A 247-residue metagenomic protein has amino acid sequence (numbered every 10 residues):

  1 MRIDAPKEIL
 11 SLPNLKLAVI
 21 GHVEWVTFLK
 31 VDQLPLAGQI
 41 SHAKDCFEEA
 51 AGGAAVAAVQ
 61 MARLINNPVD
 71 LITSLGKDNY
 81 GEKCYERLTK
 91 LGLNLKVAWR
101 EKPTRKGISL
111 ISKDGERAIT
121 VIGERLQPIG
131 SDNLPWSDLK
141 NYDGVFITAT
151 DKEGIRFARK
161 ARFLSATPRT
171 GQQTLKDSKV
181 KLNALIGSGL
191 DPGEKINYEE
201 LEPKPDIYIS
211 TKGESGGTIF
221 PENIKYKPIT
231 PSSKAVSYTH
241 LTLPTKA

Functional and structural regions predicted by a protein language model:
M1-I72, I229, K234: Glycine-rich phosphate/adenosyl-contacting loop at the front of the ribokinase-like
N14, A37-D45, R63-G144: Conserved N-terminal subdomain of the carbohydrate kinase-like
A18-I20, V121, G144-F146, S165 (+2 more regions): Structural motif
E24, A184-V236: Conserved phosphate-donor
Q127-L134, F146-T150, A166-T174, L190-E194: Active-site glycine-rich loop that binds ribose-phosphate moieties when present
L139, D177-N183: A conserved, positively charged/aromatic
R159-S165: Short beta-strand/loop segments at the ligand-binding rim of alpha/beta enzyme cores
T239-T245: Conserved small/polar residues in nucleotide/adenosyl-binding loops
